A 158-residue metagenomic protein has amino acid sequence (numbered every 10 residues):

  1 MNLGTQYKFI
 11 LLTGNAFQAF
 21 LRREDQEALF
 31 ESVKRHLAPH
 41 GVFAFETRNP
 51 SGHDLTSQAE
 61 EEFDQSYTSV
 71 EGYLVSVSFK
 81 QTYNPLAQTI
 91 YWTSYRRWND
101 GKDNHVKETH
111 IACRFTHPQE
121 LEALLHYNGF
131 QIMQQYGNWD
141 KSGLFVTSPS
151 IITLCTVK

Functional and structural regions predicted by a protein language model:
M1-I10: A short acidic, Gly/Pro-enriched loop at the edge of an enzyme's catalytic core that lines a small-molecule cofactor
Q6-Y7, L55-A59, T147: Short aromatic-enriched loop/helix-cap "lid" or pocket-rim segments at secondary-structure transitions that line
T13-N15: Residues lining the SAM
Q18-F20: A short His-aromatic
D25-V42: A short glycine-rich, Lys/Arg-flanked "PGG" loop and its adjoining helix->strand segment in the class I
F43-A44, I132: A short hydrophobic/small-residue beta-strand
A44-E122: SAM-dependent methyltransferase
A112-K158: C-terminal lobe and adjacent flexible extensions of AdoMet/dcAdoMet transferase-like proteins
